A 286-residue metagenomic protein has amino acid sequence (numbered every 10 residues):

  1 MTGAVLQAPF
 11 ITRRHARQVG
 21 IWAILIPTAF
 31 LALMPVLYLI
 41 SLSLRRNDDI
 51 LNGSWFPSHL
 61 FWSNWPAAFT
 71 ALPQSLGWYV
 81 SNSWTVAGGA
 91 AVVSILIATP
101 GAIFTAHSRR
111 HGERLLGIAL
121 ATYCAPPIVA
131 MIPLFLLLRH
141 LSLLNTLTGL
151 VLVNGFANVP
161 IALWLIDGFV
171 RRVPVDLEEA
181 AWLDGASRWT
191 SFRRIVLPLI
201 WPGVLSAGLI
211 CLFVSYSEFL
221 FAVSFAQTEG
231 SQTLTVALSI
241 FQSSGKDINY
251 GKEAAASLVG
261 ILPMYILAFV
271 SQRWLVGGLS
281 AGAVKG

Functional and structural regions predicted by a protein language model:
M1-R14: Short, Lys/Arg-rich, polar N-terminal cytosolic tail immediately upstream of the first transmembrane signal-anchor
Q18-G286: A structural signal for multi-pass alpha-helical bundles of membrane permease subunits that mediate small-molecule
